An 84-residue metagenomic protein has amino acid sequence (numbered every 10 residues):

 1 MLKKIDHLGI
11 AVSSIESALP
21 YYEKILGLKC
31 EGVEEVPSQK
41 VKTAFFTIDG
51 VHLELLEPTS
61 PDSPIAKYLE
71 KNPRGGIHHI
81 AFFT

Functional and structural regions predicted by a protein language model:
L2, I10-H52: Core segments of cupin and vicinal oxygen chelate
I5-S13, A44-T47, A66-T84: Vicinal oxygen chelate
E54-K67: Intrinsic, low-complexity N-terminal interaction/targeting segments
